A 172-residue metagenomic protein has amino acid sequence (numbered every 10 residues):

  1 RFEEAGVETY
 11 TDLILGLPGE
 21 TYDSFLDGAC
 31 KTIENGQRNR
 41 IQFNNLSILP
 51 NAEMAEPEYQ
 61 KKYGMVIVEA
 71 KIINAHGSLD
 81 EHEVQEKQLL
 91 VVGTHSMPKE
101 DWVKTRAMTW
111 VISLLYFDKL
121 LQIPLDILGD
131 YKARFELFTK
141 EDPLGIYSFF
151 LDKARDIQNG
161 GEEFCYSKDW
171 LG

Functional and structural regions predicted by a protein language model:
R1-R134: A structural motif corresponding to the C-terminal lobe/cap of the Radical SAM core domain
D130-G172: Terminal or standalone catalytic/regulatory effector modules within metabolic enzymes and repeat proteins
